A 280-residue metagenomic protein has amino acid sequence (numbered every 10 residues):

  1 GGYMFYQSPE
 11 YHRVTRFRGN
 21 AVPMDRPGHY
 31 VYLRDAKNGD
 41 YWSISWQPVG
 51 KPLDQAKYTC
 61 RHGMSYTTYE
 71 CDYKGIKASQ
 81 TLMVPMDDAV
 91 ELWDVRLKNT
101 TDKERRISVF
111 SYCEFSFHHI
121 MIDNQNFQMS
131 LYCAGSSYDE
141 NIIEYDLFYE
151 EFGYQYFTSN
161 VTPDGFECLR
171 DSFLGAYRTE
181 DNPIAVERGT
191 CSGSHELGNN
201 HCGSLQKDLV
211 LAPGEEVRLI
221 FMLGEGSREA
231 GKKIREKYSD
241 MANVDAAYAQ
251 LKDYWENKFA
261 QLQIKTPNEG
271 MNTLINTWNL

Functional and structural regions predicted by a protein language model:
G1, G198-C202, E215, E256-L280: Substrate-binding groove/exosite segments of carbohydrate-active enzymes
G1, R105, L209-S227: Short Pro-Gly-centered flexible turn/kink motifs
G1-R26, G224-G226, I275: Beta-strand-rich N-terminal accessory domains
Y3, G39, G75, T101 (+4 more regions): Short loop/turn segments at secondary-structure transitions that flank enzyme active sites
Y6-T15, P48-K51, C113-E114, I122-Q128: Short secondary-structure boundary/capping segments
V22-P27, V31, T67-Y69, M83-R188 (+2 more regions): Polysaccharide-binding surfaces and accessory modules of carbohydrate-active proteins
A36-N38, N99-D102, A212-P213: Short acidic-glycine loop/turn motifs at beta-strand connectors
K37-V90, E180-L205, N276: Extended, loop-rich substrate-binding clefts of extracytoplasmic carbohydrate-active enzymes
